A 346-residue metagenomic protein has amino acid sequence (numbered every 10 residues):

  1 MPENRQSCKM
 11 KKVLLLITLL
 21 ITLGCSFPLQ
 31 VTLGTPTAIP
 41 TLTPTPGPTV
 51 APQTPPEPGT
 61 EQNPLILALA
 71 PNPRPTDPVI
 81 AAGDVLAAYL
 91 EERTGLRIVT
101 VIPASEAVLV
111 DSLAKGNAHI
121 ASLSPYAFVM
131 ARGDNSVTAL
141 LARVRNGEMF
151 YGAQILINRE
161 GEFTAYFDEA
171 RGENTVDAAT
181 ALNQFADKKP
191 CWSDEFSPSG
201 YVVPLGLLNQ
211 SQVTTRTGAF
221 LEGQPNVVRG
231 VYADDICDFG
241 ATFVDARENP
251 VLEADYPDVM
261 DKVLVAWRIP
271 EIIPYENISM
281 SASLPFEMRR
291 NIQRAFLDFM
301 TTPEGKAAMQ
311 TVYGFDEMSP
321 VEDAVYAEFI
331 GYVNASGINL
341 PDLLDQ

Functional and structural regions predicted by a protein language model:
C25-Q62: Ser/Thr-rich, Proline-interspersed low-complexity disordered segments
P55-V129: Extracytoplasmic small-molecule ligand-binding "clamshell" domains of the periplasmic binding protein/Venus flytrap
G59-L69, R74-V85, L284-Q346: An extracytoplasmic/periplasmic, membrane-proximal ligand-sensing/linker region
P71, G152-T164, I272-M288: A bilobed periplasmic-binding-protein/Venus flytrap-type ligand-binding module shared by bacterial periplasmic
T100-D111, T215-G230: Short helix-initiation/N-cap motifs at beta->coil->alpha
S122-S136, L207-Q210, Y232-A233, D238-D261: A ligand-binding cleft/hinge motif common to bilobed small-molecule-binding domains
V137-G147, G161, T217, L252-I272: Short beta-strand->loop
V144-G200, G206-L208: A conserved helix-loop-strand patch within extracytoplasmic ligand-binding domains of the periplasmic binding
